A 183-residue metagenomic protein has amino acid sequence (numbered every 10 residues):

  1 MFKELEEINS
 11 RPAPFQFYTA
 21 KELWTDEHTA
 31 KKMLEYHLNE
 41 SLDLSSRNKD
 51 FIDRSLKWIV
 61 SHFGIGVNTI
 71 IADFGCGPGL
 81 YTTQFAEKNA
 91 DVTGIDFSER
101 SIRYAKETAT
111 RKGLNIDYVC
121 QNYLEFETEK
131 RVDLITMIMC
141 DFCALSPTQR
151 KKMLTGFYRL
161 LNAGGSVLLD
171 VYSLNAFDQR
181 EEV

Functional and structural regions predicted by a protein language model:
M1-W24: N-terminal auxiliary segments of SAM/dcSAM-dependent transferases
W24, H28, E40-K57: Conserved SAM-binding loop and adjacent beta-strand
P78-N89: Conserved SAM-binding loop of SAM-dependent methyltransferases across substrates and taxa, primarily the Class I
S98-R100: Conserved SAM/SAH-binding beta-strand->alpha-helix loop
R111-E125: Conserved SAM-binding strand-loop segment of SAM-dependent methyltransferases
E127-L134: A short acidic, Gly/Pro-enriched loop at the edge of an enzyme's catalytic core that lines a small-molecule cofactor
K151-A163: A short glycine-rich, Lys/Arg-flanked "PGG" loop and its adjoining helix->strand segment in the class I
L168-V183: Conserved class I S-adenosyl-L-methionine
